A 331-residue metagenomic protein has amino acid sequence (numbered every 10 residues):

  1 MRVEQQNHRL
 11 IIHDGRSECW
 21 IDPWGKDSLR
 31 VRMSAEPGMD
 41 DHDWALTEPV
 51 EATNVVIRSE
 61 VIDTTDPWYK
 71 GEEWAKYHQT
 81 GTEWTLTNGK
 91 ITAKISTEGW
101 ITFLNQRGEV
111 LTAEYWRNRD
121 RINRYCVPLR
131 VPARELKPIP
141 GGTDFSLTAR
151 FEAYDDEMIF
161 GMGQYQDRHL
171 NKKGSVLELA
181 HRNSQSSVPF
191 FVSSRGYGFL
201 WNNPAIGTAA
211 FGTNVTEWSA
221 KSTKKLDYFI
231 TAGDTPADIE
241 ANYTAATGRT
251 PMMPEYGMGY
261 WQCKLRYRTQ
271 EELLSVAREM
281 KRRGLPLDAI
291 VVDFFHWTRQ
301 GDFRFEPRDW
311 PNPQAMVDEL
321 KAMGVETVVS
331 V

Functional and structural regions predicted by a protein language model:
M1-G257, C263-L265, E272-R278, A289-F295 (+4 more regions): N-terminal accessory segment at the very beginning of proteins
Q300-E306: Catalytic palm subdomain of template-directed nucleic-acid polymerases, centered on the conserved carboxylate motif
D309: Active-site loop-helix segments enriched in His/Asp/Glu that coordinate and activate a nucleophilic water at divalent
